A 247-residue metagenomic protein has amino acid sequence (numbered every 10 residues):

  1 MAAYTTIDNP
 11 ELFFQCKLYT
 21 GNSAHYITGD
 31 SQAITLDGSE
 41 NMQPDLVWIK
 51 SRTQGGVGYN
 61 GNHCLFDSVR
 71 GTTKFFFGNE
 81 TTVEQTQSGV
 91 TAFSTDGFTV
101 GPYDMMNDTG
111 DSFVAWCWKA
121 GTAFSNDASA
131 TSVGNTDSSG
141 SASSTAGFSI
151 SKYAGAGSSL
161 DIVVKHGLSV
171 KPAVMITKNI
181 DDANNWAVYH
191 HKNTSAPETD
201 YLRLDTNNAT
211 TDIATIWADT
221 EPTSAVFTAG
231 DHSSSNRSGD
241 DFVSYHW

Functional and structural regions predicted by a protein language model:
M1-W247: Surface-exposed molecular-recognition determinants
